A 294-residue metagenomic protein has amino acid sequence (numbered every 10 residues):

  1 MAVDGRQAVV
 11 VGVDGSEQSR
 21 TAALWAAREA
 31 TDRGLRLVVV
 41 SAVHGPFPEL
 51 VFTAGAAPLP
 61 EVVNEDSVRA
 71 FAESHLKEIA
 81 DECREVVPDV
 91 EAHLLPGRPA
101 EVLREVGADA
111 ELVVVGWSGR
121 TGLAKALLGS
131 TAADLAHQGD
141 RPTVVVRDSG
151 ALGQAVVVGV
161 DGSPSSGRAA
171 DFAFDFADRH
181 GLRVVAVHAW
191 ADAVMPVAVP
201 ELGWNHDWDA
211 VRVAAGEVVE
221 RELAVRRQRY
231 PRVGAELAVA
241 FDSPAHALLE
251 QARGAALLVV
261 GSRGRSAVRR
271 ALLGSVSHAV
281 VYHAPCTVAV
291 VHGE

Functional and structural regions predicted by a protein language model:
M1-G5, Q18, W25, H44-L50 (+5 more regions): Structural beta-alpha unit
A2-G5, A23, R28-D32, R98-A151 (+1 more regions): Gly/Ser-rich helix-loop-strand patches that form or flank binding pockets for ribonucleotide-derived cofactors
A2-P60, A155-N205, R227-A238: Small/aliphatic-rich secondary-structure junction motif
A22, A72-I79, A169, V218-L223: Short, well-ordered amphipathic alpha-helical segments that serve as non-catalytic structural scaffolds within diverse
V38-V40, E91-L95, V144, V185-V187 (+2 more regions): General small-molecule cofactor/ligand-binding pocket signal
P58-S74, W204-E217: A short acidic, glycine-rich active-site loop that binds or catalyzes chemistry on phosphate/adenosine moieties
K77-D81, A133, A224, H246 (+1 more regions): Active-site phosphate/pyrophosphate- and oxyanion-stabilizing loops and adjacent acidic/basic residues in soluble
R183-V260, A271: Structured core of small recognition/catalytic domains
